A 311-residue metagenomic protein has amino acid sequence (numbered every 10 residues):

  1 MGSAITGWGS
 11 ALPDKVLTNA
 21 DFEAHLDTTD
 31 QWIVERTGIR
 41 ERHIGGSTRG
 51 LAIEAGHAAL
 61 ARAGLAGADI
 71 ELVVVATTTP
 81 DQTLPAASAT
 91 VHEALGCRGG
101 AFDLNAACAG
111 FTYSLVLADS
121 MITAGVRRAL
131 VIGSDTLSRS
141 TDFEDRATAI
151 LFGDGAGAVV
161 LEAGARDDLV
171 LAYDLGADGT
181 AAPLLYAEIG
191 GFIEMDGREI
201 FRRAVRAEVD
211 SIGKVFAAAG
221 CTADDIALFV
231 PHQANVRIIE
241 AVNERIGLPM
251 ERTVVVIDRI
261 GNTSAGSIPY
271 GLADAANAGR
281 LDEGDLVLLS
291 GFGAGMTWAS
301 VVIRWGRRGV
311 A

Functional and structural regions predicted by a protein language model:
M1-G46, D145-R206, D210-G213, F292 (+1 more regions): Condensing-enzyme catalytic core mediating Claisen C-C bond formation in acyl metabolism
G2-I5, L72-V74, A101, R127-V131 (+1 more regions): Short glycine-aspartate micro-motif
I5-G7, I33, A59, V73 (+7 more regions): Buried hydrophobic positions in well-ordered alpha/beta secondary-structure cores of metabolic enzymes
D21-A24, T28, S47-G50, T79-A89 (+1 more regions): A structural motif shared across PLP-dependent enzymes of the aminotransferase-like
R49, I53-G56, L60, T79-P80 (+4 more regions): Claisen-condensing/thiolase-fold acyl-transfer catalytic domains that form or cleave C-C bonds in fatty acid
A55-E71, D210-A227, A275-R280: Phosphate/pyrophosphate-binding loops at sites that engage ATP/ADP/AMP, CoA/4′-phosphopantetheine, polyphosphate
R62, A66-R98: Anion-binding (especially nucleotide phosphate/pyrophosphate-binding) glycine-rich loop and adjoining beta-alpha core
D119, T123, R127-G155: Flexible, glycine-rich active-site loops centered on histidine and acidic residues that chelate a metal or position
